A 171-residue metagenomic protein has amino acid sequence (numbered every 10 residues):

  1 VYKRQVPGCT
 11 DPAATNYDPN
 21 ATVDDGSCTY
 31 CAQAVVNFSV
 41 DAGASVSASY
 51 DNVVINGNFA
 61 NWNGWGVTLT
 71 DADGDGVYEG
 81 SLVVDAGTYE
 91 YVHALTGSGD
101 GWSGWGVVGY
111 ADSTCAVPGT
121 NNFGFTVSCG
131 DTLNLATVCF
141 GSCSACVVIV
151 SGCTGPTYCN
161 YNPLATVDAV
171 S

Functional and structural regions predicted by a protein language model:
V1-Y2: Short, small-residue-biased leader/transition segments that mark boundaries at the very start of proteins
V6-T15, Q33-A42, V148-C159: Disulfide-bonded cysteine-rich modules in secreted/extracellular proteins, activating on the conserved Cys frameworks
N16-Y17, D100-W102, N160-Y161: Short loop/beta submotifs within extracellular cysteine-rich repeat domains
V46-A86, T96-F125: Aromatic-rich carbohydrate-binding modules that target alpha-glucans
F123-I149: Compositionally biased low-complexity segments at domain edges in trafficked proteins and select soluble regulators
